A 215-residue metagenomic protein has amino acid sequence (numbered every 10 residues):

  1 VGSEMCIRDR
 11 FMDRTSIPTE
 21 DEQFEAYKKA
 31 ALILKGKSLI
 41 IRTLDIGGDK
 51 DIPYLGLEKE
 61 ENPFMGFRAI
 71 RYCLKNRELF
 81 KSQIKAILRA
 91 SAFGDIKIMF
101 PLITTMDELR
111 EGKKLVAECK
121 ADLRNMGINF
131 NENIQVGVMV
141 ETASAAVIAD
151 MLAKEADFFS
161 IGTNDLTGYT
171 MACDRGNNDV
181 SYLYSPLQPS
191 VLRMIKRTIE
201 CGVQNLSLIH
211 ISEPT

Functional and structural regions predicted by a protein language model:
V1-S3, D9-S212: Conserved alpha/beta-domain cores
